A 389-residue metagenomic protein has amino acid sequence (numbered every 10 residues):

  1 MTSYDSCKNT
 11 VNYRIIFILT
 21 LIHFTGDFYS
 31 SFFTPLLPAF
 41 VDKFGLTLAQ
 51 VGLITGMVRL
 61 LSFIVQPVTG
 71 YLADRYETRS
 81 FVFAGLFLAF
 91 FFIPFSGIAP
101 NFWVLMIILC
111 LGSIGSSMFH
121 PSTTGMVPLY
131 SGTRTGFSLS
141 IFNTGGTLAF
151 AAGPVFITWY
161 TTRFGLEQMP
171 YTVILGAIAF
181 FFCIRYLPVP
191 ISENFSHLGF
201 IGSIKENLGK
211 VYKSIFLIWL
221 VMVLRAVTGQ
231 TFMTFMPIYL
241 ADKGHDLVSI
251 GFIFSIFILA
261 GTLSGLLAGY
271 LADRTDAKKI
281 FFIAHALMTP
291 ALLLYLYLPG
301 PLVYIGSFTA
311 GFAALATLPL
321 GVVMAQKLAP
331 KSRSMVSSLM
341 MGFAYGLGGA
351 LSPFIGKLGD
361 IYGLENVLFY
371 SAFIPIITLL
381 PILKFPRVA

Functional and structural regions predicted by a protein language model:
S31, R59-P67, F150-A151, I258-L266 (+1 more regions): Residue-level signature of mid-helix packing/kink "hotspots" within the transmembrane helices of 12-pass Major
F33-T34, K213-T262: Extracytoplasmic gate region of multi-pass secondary transporters
I64-W103, T275: Conserved MFS/SLC helix-loop-helix module at the cytosolic interface between two early adjacent transmembrane helices
S80-P94, K279-L294, A372: Structural signature of the two symmetry-related core transmembrane helices
I108-G145: Cytoplasmic helix-loop-helix junction between adjacent transmembrane helices in 12-TM secondary transporters
T133, I141-P188: Helix-loop-helix hairpin linking two adjacent transmembrane segments in secondary transporters
A272-G321: C-terminal transmembrane helical hairpin of 12-TM major facilitator-type secondary transporters
P330-L364: A late C-terminal transmembrane helix in Major Facilitator Superfamily
